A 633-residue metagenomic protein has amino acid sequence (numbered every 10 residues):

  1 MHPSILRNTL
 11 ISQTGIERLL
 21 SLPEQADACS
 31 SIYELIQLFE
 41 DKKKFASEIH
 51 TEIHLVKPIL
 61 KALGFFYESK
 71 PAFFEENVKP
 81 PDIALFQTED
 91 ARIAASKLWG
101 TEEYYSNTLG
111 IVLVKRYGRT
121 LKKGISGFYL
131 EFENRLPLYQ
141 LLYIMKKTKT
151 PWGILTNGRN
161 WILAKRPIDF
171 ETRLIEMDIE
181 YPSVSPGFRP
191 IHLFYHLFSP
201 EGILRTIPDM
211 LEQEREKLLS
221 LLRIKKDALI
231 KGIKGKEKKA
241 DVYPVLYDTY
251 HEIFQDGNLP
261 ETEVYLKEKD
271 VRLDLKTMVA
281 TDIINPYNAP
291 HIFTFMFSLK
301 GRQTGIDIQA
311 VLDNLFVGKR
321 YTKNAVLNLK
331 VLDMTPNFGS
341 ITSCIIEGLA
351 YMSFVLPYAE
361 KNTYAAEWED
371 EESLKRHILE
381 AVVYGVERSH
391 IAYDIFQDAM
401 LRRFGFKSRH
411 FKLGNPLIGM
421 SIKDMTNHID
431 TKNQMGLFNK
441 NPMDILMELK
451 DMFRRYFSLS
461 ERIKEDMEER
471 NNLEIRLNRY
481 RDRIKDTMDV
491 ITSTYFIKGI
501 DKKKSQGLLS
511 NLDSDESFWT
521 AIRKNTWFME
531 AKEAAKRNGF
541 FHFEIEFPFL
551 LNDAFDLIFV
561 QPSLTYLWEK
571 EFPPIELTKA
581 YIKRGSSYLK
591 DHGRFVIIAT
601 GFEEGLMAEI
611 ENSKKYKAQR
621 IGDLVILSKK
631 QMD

Functional and structural regions predicted by a protein language model:
M1-K43, I93-D270, I422, N427-E461: Short, basic/polar, glycine-containing "phosphate-handling" surface segments that engage DNA
F39-N77: Acidic-basic catalytic patches of nuclease active cores, encompassing PD-(D/E)XK and other metal-cofactor nuclease
F66-F86, N328, H410, F528-E530 (+2 more regions): Long, charged, glycine-rich C-terminal linkers/tails
V114, W161, F170-E171, Q255 (+10 more regions): Conserved S-adenosyl-L-methionine
G158, H377-A399, L446-D482, D486 (+2 more regions): Conserved Class I SAM-dependent methyltransferase catalytic core
H196-D209, S220, A228-I308, T322-K323 (+3 more regions): Nucleic-acid modification enzymes, centered on SAM-dependent nucleic-acid methyltransferases
F316, G339-L374, G419-D451, F496 (+2 more regions): SAM-dependent methyltransferase catalytic-core segment centered on the flexible catalytic loop and adjoining short
L624-D633: Core SAM-dependent methyltransferase catalytic element
